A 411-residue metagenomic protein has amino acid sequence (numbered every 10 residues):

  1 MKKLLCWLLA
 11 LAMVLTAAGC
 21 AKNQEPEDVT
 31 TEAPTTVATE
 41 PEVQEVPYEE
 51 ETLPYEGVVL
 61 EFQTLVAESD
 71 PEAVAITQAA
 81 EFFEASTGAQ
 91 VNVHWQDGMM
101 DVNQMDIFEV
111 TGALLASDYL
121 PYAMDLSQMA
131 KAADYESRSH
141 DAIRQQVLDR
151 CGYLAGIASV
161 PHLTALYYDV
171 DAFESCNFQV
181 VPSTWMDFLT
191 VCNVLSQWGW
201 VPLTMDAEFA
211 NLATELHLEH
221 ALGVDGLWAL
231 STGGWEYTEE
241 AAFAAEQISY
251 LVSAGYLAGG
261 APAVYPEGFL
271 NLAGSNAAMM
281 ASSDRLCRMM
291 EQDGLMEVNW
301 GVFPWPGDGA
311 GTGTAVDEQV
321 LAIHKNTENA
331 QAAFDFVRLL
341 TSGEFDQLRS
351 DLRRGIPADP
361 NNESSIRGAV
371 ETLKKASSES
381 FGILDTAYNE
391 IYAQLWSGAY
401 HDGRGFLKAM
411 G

Functional and structural regions predicted by a protein language model:
C6, C20-A116, G309, Q347-L348 (+1 more regions): Conserved N-terminal structural module of periplasmic/extracytoplasmic solute-binding proteins
E40-E56, T111-A165, E174, L189 (+3 more regions): Hinge/lid segment of periplasmic solute-binding proteins
T64, E81, A85-S86, C176 (+1 more regions): Extracytoplasmic/periplasmic substrate-recognition and gating elements
A79, A85-D141, E174-S183, F269-N271 (+1 more regions): Extracytoplasmic "Venus flytrap"/periplasmic binding protein-like
D118-S127, R144-V181, D206-L230, A315-H324 (+1 more regions): Periplasmic solute-binding protein
S127-H140, L222-F243, Q292-G294, P304-T314: Short, solvent-exposed loop/beta-turn-alpha elements that line the ligand-binding surface or hinge of extracytoplasmic
A158, A229-L230, A315, S350-G411: C-terminal capping/gating helix-and-loop segments adjacent to ligand/active sites or protein-protein/ligand interfaces
C192-V194, S231-P262: Glycine-centered hinge/linker elements that transmit conformational signals in sensory and ligand-binding systems
